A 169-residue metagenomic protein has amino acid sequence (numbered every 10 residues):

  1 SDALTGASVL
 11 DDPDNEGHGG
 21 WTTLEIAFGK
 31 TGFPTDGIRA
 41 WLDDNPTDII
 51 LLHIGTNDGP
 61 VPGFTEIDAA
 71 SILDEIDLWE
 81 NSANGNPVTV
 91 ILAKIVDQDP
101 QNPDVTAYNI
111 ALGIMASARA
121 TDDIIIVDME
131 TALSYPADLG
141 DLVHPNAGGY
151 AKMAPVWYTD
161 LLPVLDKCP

Functional and structural regions predicted by a protein language model:
S1-S71, D99-I110: Conserved SGNH/GDSL esterase-like catalytic core that processes O-acyl groups on lipids and polysaccharides
N15, V96-P169: Catalytic His-Asp segment of secreted/periplasmic serine-dependent ester chemistry enzymes
E16, E25, E66, D74-E75 (+3 more regions): Glutamate identity and glutamate-enriched acidic tracts
G37, L52-I54, G63, I91 (+3 more regions): Aromatic-enriched hydrophobic runs in primary sequence
A40-L42, A69-A83, M115-A116: An active-site-proximal structural segment forming one wall of the substrate-binding cleft that immediately precedes
N45-L51, A83-I91, R119-I125, V164: Loop/turn elements at helix/coil->beta-strand transitions in domains of secreted/extracellular proteins
H53-N57, I76-N109, M129-E130: Active-site segments of SGNH/GDSL-like serine hydrolases that catalyze O-acetyl group transfer/hydrolysis on lipids
G59, A69, D77-E80, A93 (+3 more regions): Functionally constrained cores in energy, signaling, and assembly domains
